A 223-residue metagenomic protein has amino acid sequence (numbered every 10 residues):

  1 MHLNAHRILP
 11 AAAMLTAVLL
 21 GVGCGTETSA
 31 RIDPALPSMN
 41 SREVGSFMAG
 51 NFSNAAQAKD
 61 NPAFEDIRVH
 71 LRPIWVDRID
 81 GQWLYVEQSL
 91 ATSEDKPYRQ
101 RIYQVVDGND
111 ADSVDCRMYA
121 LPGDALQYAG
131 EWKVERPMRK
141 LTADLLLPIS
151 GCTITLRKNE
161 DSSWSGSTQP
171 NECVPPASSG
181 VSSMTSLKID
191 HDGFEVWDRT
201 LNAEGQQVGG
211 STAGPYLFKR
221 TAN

Functional and structural regions predicted by a protein language model:
H2-A12: Bacterial N-terminal signal peptides that target proteins for export
G21-G23: C-terminal motif of bacterial Sec signal peptides marking the signal peptidase cleavage site
G25-E27: Bacterial signal peptide processing site
A30-D60, D66, A91-N223: Calycin-type beta-barrel ligand-binding domains and close structural analogs
A58-P62, D77-D80: Secondary-structure boundary elements
V69-Y98: N-terminal glycine/threonine-rich, aromatic-flanked beta-hairpin/loop signature
